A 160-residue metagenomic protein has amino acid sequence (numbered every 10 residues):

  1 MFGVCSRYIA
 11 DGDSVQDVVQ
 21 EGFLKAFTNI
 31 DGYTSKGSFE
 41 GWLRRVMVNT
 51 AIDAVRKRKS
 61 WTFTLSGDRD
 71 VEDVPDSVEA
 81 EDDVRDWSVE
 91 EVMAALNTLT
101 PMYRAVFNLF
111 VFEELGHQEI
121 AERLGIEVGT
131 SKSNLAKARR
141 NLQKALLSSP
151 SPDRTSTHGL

Functional and structural regions predicted by a protein language model:
F2, F23, T100, R104 (+1 more regions): C-terminal flanking helix
F2-E21, V128, S151-P152, L160: Short, charged helix-capping/linker segments at alpha-helix termini
G3, D17-L24, G37-N49: Structural recognition of an alpha-helix C-terminal capping motif at a helix-to-coil junction
R7-A10, Q20-S38, K57-K59: Sigma70-family region 2
D31-S35, R45-S66, R85, K137: Arg/Lys-rich amphipathic alpha helix in sigma70-family domain 2
W61-V89, G116: Internal acidic/polar
T62-F63, E122-R123, R139-L160: C-terminal edge and immediately downstream basic/flexible tail or linker adjoining helix-turn-helix-like DNA-binding
V106-F110: A short pre-motif secondary-structure segment
